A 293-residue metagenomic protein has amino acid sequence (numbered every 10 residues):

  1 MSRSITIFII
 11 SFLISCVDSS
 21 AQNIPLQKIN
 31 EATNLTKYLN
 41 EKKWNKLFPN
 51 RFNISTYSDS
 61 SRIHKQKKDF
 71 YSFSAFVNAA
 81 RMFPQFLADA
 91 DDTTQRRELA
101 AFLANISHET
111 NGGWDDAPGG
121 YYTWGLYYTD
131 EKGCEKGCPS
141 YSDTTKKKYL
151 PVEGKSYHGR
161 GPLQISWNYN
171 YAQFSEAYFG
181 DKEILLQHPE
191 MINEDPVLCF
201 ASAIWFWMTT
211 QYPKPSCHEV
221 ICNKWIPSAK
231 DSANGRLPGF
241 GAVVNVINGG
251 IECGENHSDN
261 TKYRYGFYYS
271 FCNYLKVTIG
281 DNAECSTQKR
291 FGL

Functional and structural regions predicted by a protein language model:
M1-I5: Positively charged n-region of N-terminal signal peptides that target proteins for export
I7-S15: Bacterial N-terminal signal peptides
V17-A21: Sec/Tat signal peptide C-region and signal peptidase I cleavage site
Q22-L47, P227-L293: Extracellular low-complexity, O-glycosylation-prone Ser/Thr/Pro/Gly-rich "stalks" and linkers flanking catalytic
N23-N78, M82, L87-D89, E98-T209 (+2 more regions): Peptidoglycan-targeting cell-wall enzymes and recognition modules
Q85-L99, D115-G119, K214-K224, I279-A283: Surface-exposed patches in mature extracellular/periplasmic domains of secreted proteins
W205-P227, G239-F240: GST-like fold's C-terminal all-alpha helical module
